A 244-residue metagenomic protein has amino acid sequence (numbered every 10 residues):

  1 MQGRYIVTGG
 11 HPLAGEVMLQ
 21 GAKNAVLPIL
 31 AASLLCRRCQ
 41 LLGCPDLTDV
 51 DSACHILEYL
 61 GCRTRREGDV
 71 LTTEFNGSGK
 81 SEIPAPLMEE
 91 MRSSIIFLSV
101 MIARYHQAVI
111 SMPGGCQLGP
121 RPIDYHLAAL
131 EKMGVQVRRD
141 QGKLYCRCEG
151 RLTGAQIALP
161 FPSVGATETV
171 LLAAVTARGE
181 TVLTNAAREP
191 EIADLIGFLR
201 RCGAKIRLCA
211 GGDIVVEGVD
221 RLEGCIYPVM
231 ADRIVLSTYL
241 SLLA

Functional and structural regions predicted by a protein language model:
M1-A244: Structural preference for solvent-exposed beta-strand-turn elements and adjacent flexible terminal/loop segments within
